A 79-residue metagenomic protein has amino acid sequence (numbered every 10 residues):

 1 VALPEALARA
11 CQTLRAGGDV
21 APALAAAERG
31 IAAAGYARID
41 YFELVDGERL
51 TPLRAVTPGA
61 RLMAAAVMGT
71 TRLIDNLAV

Functional and structural regions predicted by a protein language model:
V1-T13: Glycine-rich, positively charged active-site loop/lid region within alpha/beta enzyme cores that binds and organizes
A2, A23-A26: Amphipathic alpha-helical interaction/coupling elements
A10, L14, A26-V79: Phosphate/ribose-recognition catalytic cores of enzymes acting on nucleotide-derived substrates
R15-A23: Short, charged, surface-exposed loops that flank catalytic or proteolytic processing sites
